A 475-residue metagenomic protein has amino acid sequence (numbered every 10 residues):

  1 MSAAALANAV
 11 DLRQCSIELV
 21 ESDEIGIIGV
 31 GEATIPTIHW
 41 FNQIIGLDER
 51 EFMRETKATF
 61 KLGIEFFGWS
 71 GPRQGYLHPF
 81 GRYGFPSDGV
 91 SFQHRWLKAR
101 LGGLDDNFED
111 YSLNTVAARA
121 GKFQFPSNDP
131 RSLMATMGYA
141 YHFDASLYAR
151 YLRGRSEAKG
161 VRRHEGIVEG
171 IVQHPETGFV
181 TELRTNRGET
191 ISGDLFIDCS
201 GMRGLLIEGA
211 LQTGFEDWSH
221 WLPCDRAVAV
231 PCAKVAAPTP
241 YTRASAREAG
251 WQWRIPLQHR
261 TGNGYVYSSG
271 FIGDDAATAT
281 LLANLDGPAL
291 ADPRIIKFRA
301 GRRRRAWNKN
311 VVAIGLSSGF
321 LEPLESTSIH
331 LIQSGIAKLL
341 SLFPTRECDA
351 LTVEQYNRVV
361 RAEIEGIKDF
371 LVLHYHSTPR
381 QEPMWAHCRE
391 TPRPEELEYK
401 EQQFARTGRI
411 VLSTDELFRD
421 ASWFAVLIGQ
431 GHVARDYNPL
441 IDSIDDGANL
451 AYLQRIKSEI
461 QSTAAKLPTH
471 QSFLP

Functional and structural regions predicted by a protein language model:
A5, P130-L281, I336: Predominantly flavin-linked oxidoreductase catalytic cores and closely associated redox partners
A5-V30: Glycine-rich FAD pyrophosphate-binding loop
L6-V10, A210, F343: Active-site catalytic pocket residues across diverse enzymes, especially alpha/beta-hydrolases
V30-A118: Dinucleotide-binding Rossmann-like beta1-alpha1 core, especially the glycine-rich loop that anchors the ADP
G102-F143: Alpha-helix-centered segments that form part of catalytic cores
R247-R299, S317-L331, L342-D349: Conserved FAD/dinucleotide-binding core of flavoprotein oxidoreductases
G301-I367: Conserved mid-domain beta->alpha element of the FAD-binding
S341-P475: Long, low-complexity C-terminal extensions of enzymes
